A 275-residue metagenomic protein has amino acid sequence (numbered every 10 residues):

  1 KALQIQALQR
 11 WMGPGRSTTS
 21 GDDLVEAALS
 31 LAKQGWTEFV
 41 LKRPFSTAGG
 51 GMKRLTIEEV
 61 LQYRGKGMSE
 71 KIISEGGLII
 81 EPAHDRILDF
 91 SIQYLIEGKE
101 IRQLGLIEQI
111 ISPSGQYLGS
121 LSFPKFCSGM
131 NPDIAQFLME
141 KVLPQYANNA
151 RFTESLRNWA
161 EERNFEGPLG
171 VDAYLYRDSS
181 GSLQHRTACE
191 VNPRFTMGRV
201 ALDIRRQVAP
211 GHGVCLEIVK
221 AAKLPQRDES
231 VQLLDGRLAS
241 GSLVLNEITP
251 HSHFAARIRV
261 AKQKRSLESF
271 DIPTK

Functional and structural regions predicted by a protein language model:
K1-L29, S46: Conserved N-proximal alpha/beta basic substrate-recognition cap immediately N-terminal to, or forming the N-lobe
L8, L31-R54, S69-R86, V171 (+1 more regions): ATP-grasp fold ATP-binding core
P14-T18, E38-G65, F90-S91, P113-D133: Glycine-rich phosphate-binding loop of ATP-grasp-fold ATP-dependent ligases
S17-E26, L31-Q34, F152-N164: Phosphate-interacting basic helix/loop segments used at nucleotide- and nucleic-acid interfaces
Y63-G119, Y174-A188, T196: Phosphate-binding site of ATP-dependent enzymes
E75-G77, P82, Q103, S114-L183 (+2 more regions): A long amphipathic alpha-helix within ATP-dependent nucleotide-binding catalytic cores
H185-E217: C-terminal catalytic subdomain
A209-K275: Peripheral (often C-terminal) accessory segments that flank ATP-dependent C-N-forming ligase machineries
